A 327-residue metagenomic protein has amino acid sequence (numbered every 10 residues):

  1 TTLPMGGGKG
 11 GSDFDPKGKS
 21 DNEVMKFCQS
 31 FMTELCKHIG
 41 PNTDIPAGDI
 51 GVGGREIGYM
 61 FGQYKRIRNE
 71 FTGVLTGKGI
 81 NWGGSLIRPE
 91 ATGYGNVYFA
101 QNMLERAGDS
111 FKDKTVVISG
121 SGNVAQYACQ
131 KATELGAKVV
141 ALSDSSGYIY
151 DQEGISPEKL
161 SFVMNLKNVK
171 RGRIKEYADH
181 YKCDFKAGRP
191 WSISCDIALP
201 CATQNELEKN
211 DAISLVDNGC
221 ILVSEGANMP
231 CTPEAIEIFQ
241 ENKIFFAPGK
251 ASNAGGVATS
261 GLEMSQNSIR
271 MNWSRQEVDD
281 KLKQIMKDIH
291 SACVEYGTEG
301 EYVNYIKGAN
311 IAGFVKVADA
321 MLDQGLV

Functional and structural regions predicted by a protein language model:
T1, C28-T43, F61-T72, A100-A107 (+9 more regions): Structural signal for hydrophobic packing residues in well-ordered secondary-structure cores of soluble enzyme domains
T1-F111: Glycine/serine-rich phosphate-binding loop and adjoining beta1-alpha1 elements at the start of nucleotide-handling
K19-S30, G51-R55, Y59, I87 (+17 more regions): Conserved active-site and cofactor/substrate-binding residues in soluble primary-metabolism enzymes
T43-A47, E70-L75, I118, A141-D144 (+4 more regions): General beta-strand structural signal in soluble alpha/beta enzymes
T76-G79, G84-S194: Glycine-rich phosphate/diphosphate-binding loop of Rossmann-like nucleotide-binding domains
M103, S214-V327: Adenosine-phosphate binding glycine-rich loop
G147-F246, A251: Rossmann-like adenosine-cofactor binding region
